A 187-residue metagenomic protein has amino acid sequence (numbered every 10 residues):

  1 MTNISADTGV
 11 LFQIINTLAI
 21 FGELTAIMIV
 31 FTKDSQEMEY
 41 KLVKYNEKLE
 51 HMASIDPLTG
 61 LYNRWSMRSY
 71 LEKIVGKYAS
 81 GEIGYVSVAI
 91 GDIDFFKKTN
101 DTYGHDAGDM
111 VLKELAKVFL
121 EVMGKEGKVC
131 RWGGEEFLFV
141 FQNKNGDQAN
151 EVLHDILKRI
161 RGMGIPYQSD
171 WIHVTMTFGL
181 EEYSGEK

Functional and structural regions predicted by a protein language model:
M1-Q13: Hydrophobic transmembrane alpha-helices
D7, T17-P57, W65-G76, G127-K128: Signal-transducing coiled-coil linker helices
E50-S69, G91-H105, K113: Conserved nucleotide-binding and Mg2+-coordinating catalytic segments in signaling enzymes
R68-Y103, F119, C130: Active-site-proximal structural segments of metal-dependent nucleotidyl cyclase/transferase enzymes
A107-K128, E136, I160: Active-site-proximal alpha-helical element of nucleotidyl cyclase-like catalytic domains and analogous helices
A116-L120, Q148-D170, M176: Alpha-helical scaffold within the catalytic cores of cyclic-nucleotide enzymes
K128-R131, I172: A short pre-motif secondary-structure segment
V140-A149, Q168-W171, M176-K187: Catalytic strand-loop-helix junctions within cyclic-nucleotide turnover domains
